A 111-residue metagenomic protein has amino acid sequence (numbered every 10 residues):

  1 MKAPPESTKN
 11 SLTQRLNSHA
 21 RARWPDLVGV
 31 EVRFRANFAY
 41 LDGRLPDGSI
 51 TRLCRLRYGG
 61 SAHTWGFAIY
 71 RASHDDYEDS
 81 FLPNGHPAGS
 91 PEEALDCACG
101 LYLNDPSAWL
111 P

Functional and structural regions predicted by a protein language model:
M1-G48: Negatively charged, low-complexity tracts enriched in Asp/Glu with abundant Ser/Thr
M1-S11, Y70-P111: Mixed-charge, Lys/Arg-enriched low-complexity segments
N17-H19, R23, S61-A72, D105-P111: Hydrophobic transmembrane alpha-helix bundles
D42-I69: Short, conserved beta-strand/beta-arch hydrophobic-aromatic motifs that form part of recognition grooves or interface
